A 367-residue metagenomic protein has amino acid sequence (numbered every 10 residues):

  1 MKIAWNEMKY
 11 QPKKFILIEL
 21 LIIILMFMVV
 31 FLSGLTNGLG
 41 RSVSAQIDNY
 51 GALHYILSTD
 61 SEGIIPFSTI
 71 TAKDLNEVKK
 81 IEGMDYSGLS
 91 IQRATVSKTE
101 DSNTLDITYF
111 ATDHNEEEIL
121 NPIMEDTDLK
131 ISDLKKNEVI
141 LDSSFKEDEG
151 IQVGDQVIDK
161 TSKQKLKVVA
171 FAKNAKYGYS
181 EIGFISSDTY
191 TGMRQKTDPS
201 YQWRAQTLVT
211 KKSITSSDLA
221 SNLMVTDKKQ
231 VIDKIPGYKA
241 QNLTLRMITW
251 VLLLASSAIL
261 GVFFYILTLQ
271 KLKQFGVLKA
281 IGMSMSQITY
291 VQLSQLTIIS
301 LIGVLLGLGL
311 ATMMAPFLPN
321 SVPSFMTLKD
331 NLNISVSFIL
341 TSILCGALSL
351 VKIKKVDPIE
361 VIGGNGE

Functional and structural regions predicted by a protein language model:
M1-V29, L293, G366-E367: N-terminal Sec/SRP start-transfer signal
K14, F27-H54: Alpha-helical transmembrane segments
A45-V96, D106-T112: Membrane-proximal extracellular/periplasmic loop immediately following the first transmembrane helix
K73, G88-D133, F184: The feature marks short, hydrophobic/small-residue-biased sequence motifs that occur predominantly
G88-Q92, K167-K212: Small-residue transmembrane helix packing/gating motifs
S143-G183: Mid-to-C-terminal secondary-structure elements that act as membrane-proximal/extracytoplasmic interface segments
S217-K273, V277-L278, T289-L293, T297: Peri-transmembrane interface segments
Y290-V291, T297-G364: Short helix-loop junctions at transmembrane helix boundaries
